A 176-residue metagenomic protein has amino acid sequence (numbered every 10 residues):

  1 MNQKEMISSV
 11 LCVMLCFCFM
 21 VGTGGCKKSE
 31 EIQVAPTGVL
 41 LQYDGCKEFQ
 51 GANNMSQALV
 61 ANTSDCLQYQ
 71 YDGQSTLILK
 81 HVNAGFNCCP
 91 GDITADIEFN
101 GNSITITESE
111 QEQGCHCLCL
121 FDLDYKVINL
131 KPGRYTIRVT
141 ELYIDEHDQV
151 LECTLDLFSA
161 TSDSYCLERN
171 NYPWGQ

Functional and structural regions predicted by a protein language model:
M1-G24: Sec-dependent bacterial lipoprotein signal peptides
F19-Y43: Bacterial Sec-dependent N-terminal signal peptides
L77-G114: Contiguous segments within soluble domain cores/interaction surfaces
T107-V127: An anionic, turn-rich surface loop/hairpin at beta-sheet edges that serves as a generic interaction/coordination patch
Q113-C115, L142-L151: Short acidic/polar inter-strand loop motif in beta-rich domains
I128-G133: Surface-exposed, short loops/turns at beta-strand junctions within beta-sandwich domains
Y135-I137: A short tyrosine-centered beta-strand micro-motif
C166-Q176: Compositionally biased low-complexity segments at domain edges in trafficked proteins and select soluble regulators
